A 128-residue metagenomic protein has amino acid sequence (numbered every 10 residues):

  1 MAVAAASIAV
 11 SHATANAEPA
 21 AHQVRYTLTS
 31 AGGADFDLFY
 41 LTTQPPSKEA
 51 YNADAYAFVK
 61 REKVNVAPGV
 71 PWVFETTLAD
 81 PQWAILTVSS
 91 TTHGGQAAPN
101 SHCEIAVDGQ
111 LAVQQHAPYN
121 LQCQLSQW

Functional and structural regions predicted by a protein language model:
M1-A17: Secretory targeting and sorting signals
V10, E62-P71, Q115, Q122: Generic detector of solvent-exposed, compositionally biased contiguous segments
S11, A20, A34-D35, A97-P99: Short loop/turn segments at connectors of secondary-structure elements within structured domains
E18-N52: Short, surface-exposed binding/anchoring microloops in extracellular/periplasmic proteins
T27-A31, F39-L41, A67, T77-A79 (+3 more regions): A structural detector for beta-sheet-dominated domains
T42-G95: Mature extracytoplasmic domains of secretory-pathway proteins
V73-L125: Extracytosolic low-complexity repeat regions of secreted or lipid-anchored proteins
